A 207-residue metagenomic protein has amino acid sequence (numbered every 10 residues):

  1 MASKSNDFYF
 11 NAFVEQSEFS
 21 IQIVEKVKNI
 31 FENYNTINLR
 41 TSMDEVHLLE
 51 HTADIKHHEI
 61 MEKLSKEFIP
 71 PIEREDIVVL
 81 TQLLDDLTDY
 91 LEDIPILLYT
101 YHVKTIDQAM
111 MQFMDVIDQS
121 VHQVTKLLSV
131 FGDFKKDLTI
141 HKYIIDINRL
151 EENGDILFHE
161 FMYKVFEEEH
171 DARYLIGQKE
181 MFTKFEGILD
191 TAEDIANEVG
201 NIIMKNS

Functional and structural regions predicted by a protein language model:
M1-S207: Cytosolic, long alpha-helical scaffolding segments
